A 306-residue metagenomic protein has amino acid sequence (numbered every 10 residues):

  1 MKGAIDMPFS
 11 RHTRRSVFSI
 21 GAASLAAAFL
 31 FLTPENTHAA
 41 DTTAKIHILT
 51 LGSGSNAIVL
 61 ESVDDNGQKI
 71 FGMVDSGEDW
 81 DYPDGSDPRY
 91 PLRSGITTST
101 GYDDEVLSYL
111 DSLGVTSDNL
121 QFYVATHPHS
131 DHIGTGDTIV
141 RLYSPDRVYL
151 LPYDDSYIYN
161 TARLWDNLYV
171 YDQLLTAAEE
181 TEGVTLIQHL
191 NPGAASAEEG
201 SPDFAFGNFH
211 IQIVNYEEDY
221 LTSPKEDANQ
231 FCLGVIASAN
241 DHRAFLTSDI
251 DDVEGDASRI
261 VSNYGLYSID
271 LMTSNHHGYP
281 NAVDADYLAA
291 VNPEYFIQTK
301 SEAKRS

Functional and structural regions predicted by a protein language model:
M1-D6: Short, Lys/Arg-enriched N-terminal segments with co-localized hydrophobic residues within the first ~10-30 amino acids
R14-F18: N-terminal export leaders
A22-L30: Hydrophobic helical h-region of N-terminal Sec-dependent signal peptides in bacterial secretory/periplasmic proteins
F29-T42: Sec-dependent signal peptide cleavage junction
H38-A39, K304-S306: Short, intrinsically disordered, charge-balanced linker/junction segments flanking boundaries in proteins
L49-A57, E61-T116, V124-R141, H210 (+1 more regions): Active-site-proximal loop/helix segments of hydrolase catalytic cores
Q121-F122, S130-E179, P293, S301: Active-site HxH/HxHxD metal-binding segment of metal-dependent hydrolases
S156-Q230, S238: Metallo-beta-lactamase
